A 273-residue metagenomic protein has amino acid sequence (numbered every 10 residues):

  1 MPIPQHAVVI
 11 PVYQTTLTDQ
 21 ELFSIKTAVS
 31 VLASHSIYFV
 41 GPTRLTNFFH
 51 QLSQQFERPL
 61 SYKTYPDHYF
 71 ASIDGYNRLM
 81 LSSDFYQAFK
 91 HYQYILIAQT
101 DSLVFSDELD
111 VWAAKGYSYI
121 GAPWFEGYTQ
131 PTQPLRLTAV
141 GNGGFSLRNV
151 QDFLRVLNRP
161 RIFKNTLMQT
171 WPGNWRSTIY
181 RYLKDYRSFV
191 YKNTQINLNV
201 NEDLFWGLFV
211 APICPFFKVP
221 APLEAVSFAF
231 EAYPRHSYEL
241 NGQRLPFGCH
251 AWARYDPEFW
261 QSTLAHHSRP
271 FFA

Functional and structural regions predicted by a protein language model:
M1-K26: N-proximal low-complexity "stem/linker" segments adjacent to membrane-targeting elements
I10-Q14, F39-T43, G121: Short beta-strand/turn micro-motifs composed of small residues that flank or help shape donor/cofactor-binding pockets
I25-H35: Short, acidic, metal-binding catalytic loop of nucleotide-sugar glycosyltransferases
V40-Q93: Active-site-proximal specificity loops/subdomain of glycosyltransferases
Y92, Y117, C214-F216: Short, high-confidence coil segments that cap the C-terminus of an alpha-helix and link into the following beta-strand
Y92-V104: Short beta-strand-to-loop acidic/aromatic patch adjacent to the donor-nucleotide binding site
L103-L135: Conserved donor-nucleotide/metal-binding helix-loop-beta segment in metal-dependent transferases, i.e., the alpha-helix
N142-F272: Catalytic core and acceptor-binding pocket of nucleotide-sugar-dependent glycosyltransferases
